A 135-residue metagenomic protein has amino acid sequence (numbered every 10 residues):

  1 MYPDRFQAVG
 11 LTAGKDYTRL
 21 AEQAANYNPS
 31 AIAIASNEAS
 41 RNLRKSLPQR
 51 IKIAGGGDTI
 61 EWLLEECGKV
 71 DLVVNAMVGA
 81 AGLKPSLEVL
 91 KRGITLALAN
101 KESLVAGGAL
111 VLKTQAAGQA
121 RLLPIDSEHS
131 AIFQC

Functional and structural regions predicted by a protein language model:
M1-I32: N-terminal Rossmann-like dinucleotide-binding module
A13, N37-A39, G56-I60, K101-L104 (+1 more regions): Short, acidic/turn-prone active-site loops that include or flank metal/cofactor- and phosphate-binding residues
A24, I32, V73, G93 (+1 more regions): Residue-level signal for inorganic ion chemistry
A33-E38, I53-T59, V74-L83: N-terminal glycine-rich "phosphate-gripper" loop used for MgATP/nucleotide binding and carboxylate activation
S40-L47, G57, G79-R92, A99-R121: Rossmann-fold NAD(P)-binding glycine/threonine-rich loop
R41-L72: Glycine/small-residue-rich loop that forms an oxyanion/phosphate-binding "nest" at active or ligand-binding sites
V70-M77, L96-L98: A short, small-residue-rich loop immediately preceding and capping a beta-strand
G118, I125-C135: Rossmann-fold dinucleotide-binding core
